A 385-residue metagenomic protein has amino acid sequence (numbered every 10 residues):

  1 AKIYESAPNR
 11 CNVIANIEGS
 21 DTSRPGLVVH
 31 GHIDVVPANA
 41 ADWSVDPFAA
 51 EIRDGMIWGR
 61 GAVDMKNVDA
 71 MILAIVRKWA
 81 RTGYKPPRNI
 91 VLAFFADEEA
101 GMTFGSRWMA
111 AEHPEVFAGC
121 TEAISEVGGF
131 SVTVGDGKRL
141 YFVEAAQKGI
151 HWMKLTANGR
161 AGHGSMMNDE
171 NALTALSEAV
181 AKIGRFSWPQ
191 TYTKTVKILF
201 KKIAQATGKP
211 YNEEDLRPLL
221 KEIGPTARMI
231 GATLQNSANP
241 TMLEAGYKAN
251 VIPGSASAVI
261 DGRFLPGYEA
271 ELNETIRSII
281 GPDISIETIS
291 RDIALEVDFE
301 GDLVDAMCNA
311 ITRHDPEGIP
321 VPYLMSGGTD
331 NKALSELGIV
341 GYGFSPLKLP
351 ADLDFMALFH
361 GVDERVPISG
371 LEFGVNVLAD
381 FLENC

Functional and structural regions predicted by a protein language model:
A1-R24, A49-A50: A non-catalytic alpha/beta surface segment that caps or lines the substrate-entry region of metallo-dependent hydrolase
S23-V91: Active-site metal-coordination/substrate-binding segment of hydrolases, especially metallo-dependent peptidases
I33-V35, F94-M102, E126-S131, A161 (+1 more regions): Acidic, glycine-rich active-site loops and adjacent beta-strand->loop/helix elements that engage anionic groups
I57-A70, E99, E170, R365-E372: Short, conserved micro-motifs enriched in small and acidic residues
V68-G83, T103-A111, A172-A175, K182: Active-site-proximal alpha-helical scaffold in enzymes
P87-F95, T121-S125, T195, Y323: Beta-strand segments within the central parallel beta-sheet cores of soluble alpha/beta enzyme folds
A111-G129: A glycine-rich helix N-cap at a beta->alpha junction
G129-A379, E383: Metal-dependent amide/peptide-bond hydrolase catalytic core, centered on the "pita-bread" metallohydrolase fold
